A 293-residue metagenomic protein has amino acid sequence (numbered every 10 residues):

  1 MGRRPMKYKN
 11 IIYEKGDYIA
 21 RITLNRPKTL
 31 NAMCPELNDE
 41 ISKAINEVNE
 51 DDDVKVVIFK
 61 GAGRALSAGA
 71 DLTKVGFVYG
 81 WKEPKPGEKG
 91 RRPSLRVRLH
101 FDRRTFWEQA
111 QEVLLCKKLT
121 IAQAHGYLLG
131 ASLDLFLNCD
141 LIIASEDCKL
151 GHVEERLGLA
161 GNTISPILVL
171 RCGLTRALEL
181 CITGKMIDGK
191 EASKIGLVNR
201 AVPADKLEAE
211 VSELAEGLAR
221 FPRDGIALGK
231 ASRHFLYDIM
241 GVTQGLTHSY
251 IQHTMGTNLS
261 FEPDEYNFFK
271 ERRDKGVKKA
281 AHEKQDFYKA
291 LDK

Functional and structural regions predicted by a protein language model:
G2-A62: Conserved CoA-thioester-binding segment of acyl-CoA-metabolizing enzymes
G2-G16, D188-G189, A209, R220-K293: C-terminal alpha-helix plus adjacent terminal tail
Y13, M33, Y79-E83, D147: Ligand-binding pocket scaffold of soluble enzyme catalytic domains
I22, R26, E40-I41, F59 (+5 more regions): Terminal peptide-recognition signature
M33, H100, Q123-A124: Structural motif
E36-E40, T105, E112, E210 (+1 more regions): Charged catalytic carboxylate motif
G61-Q109, L128, R156, G276: Glycine- (often His-adjacent) and acidic-residue-rich active-site loop that binds/positions the CoA thioester
Q111-I226: Crotonase-fold acyl-CoA enzyme core
